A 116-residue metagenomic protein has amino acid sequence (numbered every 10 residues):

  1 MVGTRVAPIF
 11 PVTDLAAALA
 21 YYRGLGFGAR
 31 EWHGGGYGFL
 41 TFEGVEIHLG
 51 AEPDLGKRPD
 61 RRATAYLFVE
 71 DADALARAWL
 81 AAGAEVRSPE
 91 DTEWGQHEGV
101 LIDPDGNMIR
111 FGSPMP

Functional and structural regions predicted by a protein language model:
V2, I9-I47, E52: Core segments of cupin and vicinal oxygen chelate
R5-A7, R62-T64: Eukaryotic phosphotyrosine signaling hubs
I9, V100, F111-P116: Short beta->alpha transition motifs characteristic of CBS
D14-L15, A65-M108: Vicinal oxygen chelate
R30-W32, P89, F111: Residue-level detector of high-confidence beta-strand sites
L40-V45, L101-P104, P114: Active-site beta-strand termini and strand-to-loop segments that position acidic
V45-L49, K57, G106-I109: Short, charged/polar, Gly/Pro-enriched secondary-structure boundary elements
L55, E93-W94, M115-P116: A short acidic/small-residue loop/turn micro-motif
